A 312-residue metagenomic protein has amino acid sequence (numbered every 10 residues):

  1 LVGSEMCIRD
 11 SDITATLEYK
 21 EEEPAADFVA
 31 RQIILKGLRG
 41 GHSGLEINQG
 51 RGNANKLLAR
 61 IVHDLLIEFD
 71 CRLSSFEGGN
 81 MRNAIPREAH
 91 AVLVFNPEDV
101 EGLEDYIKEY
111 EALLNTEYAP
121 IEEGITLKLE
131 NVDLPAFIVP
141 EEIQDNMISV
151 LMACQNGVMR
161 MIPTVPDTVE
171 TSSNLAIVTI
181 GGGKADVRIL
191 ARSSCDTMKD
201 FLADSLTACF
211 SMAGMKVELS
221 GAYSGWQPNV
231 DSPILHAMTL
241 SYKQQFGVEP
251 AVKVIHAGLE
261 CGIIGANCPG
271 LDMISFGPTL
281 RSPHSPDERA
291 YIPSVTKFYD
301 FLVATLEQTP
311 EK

Functional and structural regions predicted by a protein language model:
L1-I8: Short, small-residue-biased leader/transition segments that mark boundaries at the very start of proteins
G50-E68, P97-V100, D145-M152, M159-P163 (+5 more regions): His/Asp/Glu-rich mid-to-C-terminal helical/loop segments that flank catalytic regions of hydrolases
A54, R82-Q155, M161: A conserved active-site cap/scaffold subdomain adjacent to cofactor or substrate pockets
V62-L66, D70-F76, P228-L271: Active-site-adjacent substrate-binding region of metalloamidase/peptidase-like peptide-processing proteins
L65-N83, L113-V132, M159-S172, A213-G221 (+2 more regions): Flexible, glycine/charged-enriched surface loops at secondary-structure junctions
M81, H90-V92, T126-I138, N174-V178 (+2 more regions): A short beta-alpha structural unit
A153, G157-E218: Non-catalytic terminal/interface segments that mediate subunit docking, oligomerization, and allosteric communication
P163, E170-G183, F246-A304: Zn-dependent metallopeptidase/amidohydrolase metal-coordination segment
